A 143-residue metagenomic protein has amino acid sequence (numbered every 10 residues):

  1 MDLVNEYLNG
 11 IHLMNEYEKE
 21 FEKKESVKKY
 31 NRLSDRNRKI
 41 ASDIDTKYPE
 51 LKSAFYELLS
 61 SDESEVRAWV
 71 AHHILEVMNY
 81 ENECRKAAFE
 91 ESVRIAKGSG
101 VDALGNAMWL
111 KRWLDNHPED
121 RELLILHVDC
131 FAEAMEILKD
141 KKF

Functional and structural regions predicted by a protein language model:
M1-V27, N31-D35: Short terminal alpha-helical segments
N5, K47-L58, N82-I95, E119-I125: Amphipathic alpha-helical scaffolding segments comprising HEAT/armadillo-like alpha-solenoid repeats
H12, L75-E76, K111: Structural signature of alpha-helical solenoid repeat scaffolds
Y30, S34-N37, R67-A68, A103-L104: Residue-level detector of extended alpha-helical repeat arrays and alpha-solenoid scaffolds
L33-N37, T46-S53, E63: Short, contiguous, well-structured surface segments enriched in hydrophobic/aromatic residues
D62-E63, S99-G100: Short inter-helical turns and helix N-cap capping residues of alpha-solenoid HEAT/ARM repeat scaffolds
V70-H72, A107: Hydrophobic core positions within HEAT/HEAT-like alpha-solenoid repeats
M78-N79, L114-D115: Alpha-solenoid repeat junctions
